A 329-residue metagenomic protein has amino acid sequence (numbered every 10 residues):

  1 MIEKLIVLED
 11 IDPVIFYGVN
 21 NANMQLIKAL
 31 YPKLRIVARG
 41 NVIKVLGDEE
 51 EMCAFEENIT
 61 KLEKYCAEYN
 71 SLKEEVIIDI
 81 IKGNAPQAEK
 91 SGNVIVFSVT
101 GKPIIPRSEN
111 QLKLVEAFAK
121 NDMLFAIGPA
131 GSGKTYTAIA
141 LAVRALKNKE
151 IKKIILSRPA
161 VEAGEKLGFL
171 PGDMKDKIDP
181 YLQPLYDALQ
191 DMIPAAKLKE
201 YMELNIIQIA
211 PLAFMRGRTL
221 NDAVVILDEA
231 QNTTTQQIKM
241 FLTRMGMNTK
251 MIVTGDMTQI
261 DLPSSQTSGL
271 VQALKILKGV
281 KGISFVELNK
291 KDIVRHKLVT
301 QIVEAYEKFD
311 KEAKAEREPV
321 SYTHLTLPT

Functional and structural regions predicted by a protein language model:
M1-V14: Short glycine-/aliphatic-rich beta-strand segments at the starts of folded cytosolic domains
I11, N21, E49-E50, N232 (+1 more regions): Short, surface-exposed acidic/glycine-rich loop or hinge patches that mediate macromolecular interfaces
V14-L30: Short amphipathic alpha-helix segments
R35-I36: Polar interaction faces of repeat-based domains
R39-K90: Interdomain "pre-motor" coupling segment immediately N-terminal to P-loop NTPase/helicase cores
V42, F97-Q111, E116-S132, Y136-L227 (+1 more regions): Conserved helicase motor core of SF1/SF2 NTP-dependent helicases
K90-V96: Intrinsically disordered, low-complexity linker/loop segments enriched in Gly/Pro and charged/polar residues
T323-T329: Conserved small/polar residues in nucleotide/adenosyl-binding loops
